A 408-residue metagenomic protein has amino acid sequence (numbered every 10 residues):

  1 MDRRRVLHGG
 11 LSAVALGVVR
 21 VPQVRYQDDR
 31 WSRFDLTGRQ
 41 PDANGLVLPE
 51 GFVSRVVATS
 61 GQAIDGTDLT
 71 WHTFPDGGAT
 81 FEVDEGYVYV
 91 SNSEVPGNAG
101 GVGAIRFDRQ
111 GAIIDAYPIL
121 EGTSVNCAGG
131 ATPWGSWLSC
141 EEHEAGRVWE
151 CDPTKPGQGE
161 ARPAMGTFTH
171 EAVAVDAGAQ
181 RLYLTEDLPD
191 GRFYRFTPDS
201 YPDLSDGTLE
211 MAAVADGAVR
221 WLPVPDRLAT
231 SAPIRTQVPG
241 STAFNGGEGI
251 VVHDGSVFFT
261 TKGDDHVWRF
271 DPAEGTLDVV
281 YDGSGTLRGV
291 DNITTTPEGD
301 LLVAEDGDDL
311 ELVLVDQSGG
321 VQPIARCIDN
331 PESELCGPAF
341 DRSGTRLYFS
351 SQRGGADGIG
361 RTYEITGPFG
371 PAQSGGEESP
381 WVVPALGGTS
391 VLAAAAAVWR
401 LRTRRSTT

Functional and structural regions predicted by a protein language model:
V6-G375: Sequence/structural signature of beta-propeller domains
G9-G10, P384-T389: Alpha-helical transmembrane segments
G129, G387-S390, A394-A396: Internal, well-folded beta-alpha domain core
Q373-L386: Juxtamembrane/start-of-transmembrane alpha-helix segments at the extracytoplasmic/lumenal side of membrane anchors
A393-T408: C-terminal membrane-anchoring or membrane-association module
